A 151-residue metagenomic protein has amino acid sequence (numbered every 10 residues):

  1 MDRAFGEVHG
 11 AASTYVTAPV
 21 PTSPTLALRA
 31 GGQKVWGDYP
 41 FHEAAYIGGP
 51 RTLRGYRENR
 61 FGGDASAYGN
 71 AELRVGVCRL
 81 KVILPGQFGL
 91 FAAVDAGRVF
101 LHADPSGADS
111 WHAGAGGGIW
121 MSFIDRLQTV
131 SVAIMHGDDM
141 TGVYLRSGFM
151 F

Functional and structural regions predicted by a protein language model:
M1-F88, A93-V94, F100-H102, S147: C-terminal outer-membrane beta-barrel translocator/porin domains of Gram-negative envelope proteins and their
G6, G86, A113-A115, T141: Exposed loop/turn and edge beta-strand positions of beta-sandwich/beta-sheet ligand-binding modules
A18-T22, M121, R126: Secondary-structure transition/capping motifs at alpha-helix termini and the adjoining loop/turn into the next element
T25, Q128-T129: Membrane-spanning beta-strand positions in outer-membrane beta-barrel proteins
V99-A103, Q128, M140-V143: Short active-site-adjacent structural elements
P105-I119: A short alpha/beta connector and helix-capping loop motif
I119-M121, M140-F151: Outer-membrane beta-barrel "beta-signal"
V132-G137: Short, exposed beta-strand-loop hairpins at the edges of beta-sheets in extracellular/periplasmic proteins
